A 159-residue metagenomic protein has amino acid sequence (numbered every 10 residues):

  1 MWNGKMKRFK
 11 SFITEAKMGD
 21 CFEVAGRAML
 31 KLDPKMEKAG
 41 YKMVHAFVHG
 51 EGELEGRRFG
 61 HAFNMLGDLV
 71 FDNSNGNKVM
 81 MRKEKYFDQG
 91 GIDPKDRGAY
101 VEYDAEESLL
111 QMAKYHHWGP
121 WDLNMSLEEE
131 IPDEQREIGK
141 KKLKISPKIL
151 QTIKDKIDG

Functional and structural regions predicted by a protein language model:
W2-T14: Short acidic, low-complexity intrinsically disordered linear motifs used for protein-protein interactions
I13-G159: A structural boundary/capping signal
